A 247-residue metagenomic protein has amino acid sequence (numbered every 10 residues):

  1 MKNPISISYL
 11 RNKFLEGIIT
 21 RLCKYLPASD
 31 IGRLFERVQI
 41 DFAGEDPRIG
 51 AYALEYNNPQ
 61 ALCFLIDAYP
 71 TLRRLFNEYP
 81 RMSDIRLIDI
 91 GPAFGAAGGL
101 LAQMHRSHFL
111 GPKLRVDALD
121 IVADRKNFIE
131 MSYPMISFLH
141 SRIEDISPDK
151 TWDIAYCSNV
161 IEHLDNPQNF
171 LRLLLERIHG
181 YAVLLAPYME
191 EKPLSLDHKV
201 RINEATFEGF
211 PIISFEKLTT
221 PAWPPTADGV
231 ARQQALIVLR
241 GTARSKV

Functional and structural regions predicted by a protein language model:
M1-K150, S158, L171, D197-G209 (+1 more regions): Conserved N-terminal segment of class I S-adenosyl-L-methionine
I85, D153, G180: Conserved acidic residues
A93, E162, M189: Active-site beta-alpha loop architecture of Rossmann-like, nucleotide-cofactor-dependent enzymes
I154-D165: A short SAM/SAH-binding and catalytic strip from SAM-dependent methyltransferases
L164-L174: A short, conserved alpha-helix within the catalytic core of class I
H179-M189: Conserved beta-strand signature within the Rossmann-like core of class I S-adenosyl-L-methionine
E190-S195: A short acidic, helix-capping loop that chelates divalent metal ions and anchors anionic groups
